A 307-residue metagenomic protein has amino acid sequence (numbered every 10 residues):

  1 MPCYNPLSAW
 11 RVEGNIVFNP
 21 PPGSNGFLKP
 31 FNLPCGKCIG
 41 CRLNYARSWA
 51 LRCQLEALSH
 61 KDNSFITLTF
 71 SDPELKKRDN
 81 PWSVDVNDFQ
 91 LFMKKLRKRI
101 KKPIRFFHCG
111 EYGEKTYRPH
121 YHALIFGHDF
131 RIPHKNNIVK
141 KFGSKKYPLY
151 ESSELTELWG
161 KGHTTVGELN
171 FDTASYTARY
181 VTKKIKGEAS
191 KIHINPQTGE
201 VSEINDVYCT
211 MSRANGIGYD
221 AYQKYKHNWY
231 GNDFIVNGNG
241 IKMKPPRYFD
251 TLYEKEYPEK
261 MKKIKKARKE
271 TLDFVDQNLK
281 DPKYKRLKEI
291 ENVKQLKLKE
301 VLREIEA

Functional and structural regions predicted by a protein language model:
M1-R52, D273, Q277: DNA replication initiation on ssDNA origins
L33-G36, H60-F65, P103, K161 (+1 more regions): Sequence-level motif detector for i,i+2 pairs with an aromatic at +2
C35-S59, T173-K184: Short, Φ-rich (hydrophobic/aromatic) sequence segments
I39, T67, F107-C109, T165-G167 (+1 more regions): Residues in well-ordered beta-strands of folded domains
N44-K115: Signature for HUH/AEP ssDNA processing cores
E114-P119, I125-K266: Conserved His + Asp/Glu catalytic blocks
N232-A307: A cross-kingdom feature that marks long, compositionally biased intrinsically disordered regions
